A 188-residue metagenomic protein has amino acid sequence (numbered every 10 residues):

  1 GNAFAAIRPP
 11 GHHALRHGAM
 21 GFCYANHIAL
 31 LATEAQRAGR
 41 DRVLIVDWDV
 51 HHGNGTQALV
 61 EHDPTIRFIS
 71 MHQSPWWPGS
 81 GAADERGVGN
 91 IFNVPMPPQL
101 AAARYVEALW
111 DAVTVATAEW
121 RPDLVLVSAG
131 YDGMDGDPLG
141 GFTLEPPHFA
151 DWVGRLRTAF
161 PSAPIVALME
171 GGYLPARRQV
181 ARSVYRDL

Functional and structural regions predicted by a protein language model:
G1-L188: A general "terminal functional-core" signal
